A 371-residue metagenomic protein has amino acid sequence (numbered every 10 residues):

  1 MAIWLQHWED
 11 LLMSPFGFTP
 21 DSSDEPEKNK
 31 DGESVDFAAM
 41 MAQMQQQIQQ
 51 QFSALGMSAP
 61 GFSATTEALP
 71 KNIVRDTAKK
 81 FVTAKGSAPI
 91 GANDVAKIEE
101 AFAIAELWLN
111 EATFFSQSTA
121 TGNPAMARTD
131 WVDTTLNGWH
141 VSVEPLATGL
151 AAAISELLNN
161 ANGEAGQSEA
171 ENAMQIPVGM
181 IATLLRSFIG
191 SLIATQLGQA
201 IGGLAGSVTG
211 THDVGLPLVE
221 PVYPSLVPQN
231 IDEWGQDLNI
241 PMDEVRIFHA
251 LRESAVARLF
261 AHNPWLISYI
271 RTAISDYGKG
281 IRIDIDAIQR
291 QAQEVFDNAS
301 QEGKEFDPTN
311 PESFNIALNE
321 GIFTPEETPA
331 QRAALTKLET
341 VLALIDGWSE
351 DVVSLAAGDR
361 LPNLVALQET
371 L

Functional and structural regions predicted by a protein language model:
M1-L150: N-terminal low-structure segments adjacent to metalloprotease catalytic domains across cellular compartments
S34-T65, S142, L146-A161, E169-I189 (+3 more regions): Glycine- and small hydrophobic-rich membrane-insertion segments that are intrinsically disordered in solution
S58-R75, T209-P228, N310-A317: Acidic, low-complexity proline/glycine-rich segments
A88, A182-T183, S187, S191-A194 (+3 more regions): Metalloprotease/metallohydrolase-associated module, dominated by Zn2+-dependent proteases
E99-Q229: Auxiliary, metal-adjacent structural segments of Zn-dependent hydrolase domains
A112-S118, W265, A356-N363: Surface-exposed helix-capping loop/turn segments at secondary-structure junctions
I231-L251: Short pre-active-site segment immediately N-terminal to the catalytic Zn-binding motif
E253-I270: Catalytic Zn2+-binding segment of zinc metalloproteases
